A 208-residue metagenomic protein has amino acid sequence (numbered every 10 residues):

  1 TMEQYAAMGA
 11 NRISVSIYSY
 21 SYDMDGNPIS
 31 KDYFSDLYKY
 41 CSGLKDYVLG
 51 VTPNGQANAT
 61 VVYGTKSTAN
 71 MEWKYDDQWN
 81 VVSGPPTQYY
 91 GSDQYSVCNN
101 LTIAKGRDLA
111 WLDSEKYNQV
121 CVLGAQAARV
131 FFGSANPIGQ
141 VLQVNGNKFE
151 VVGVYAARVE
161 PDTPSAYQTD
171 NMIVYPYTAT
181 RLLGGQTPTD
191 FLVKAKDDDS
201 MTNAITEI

Functional and structural regions predicted by a protein language model:
M2-N80, S92: Membrane-proximal extracellular/periplasmic loop immediately following the first transmembrane helix
N11-I13, L49, T87, Q119 (+1 more regions): A generic secondary-structure signal marking the coil-to-beta-strand transition
D25-I29, Q88, S165, V193-K196: Pocket-edge positions in alpha/beta enzyme catalytic cores
K31-F34, Q78-P85, A166-M172: Glycine-rich, flexible loop segments associated with nucleotide phosphate handling
D76-Q78, G84-Q88, Y95, N99-T102: Long, compositionally biased stretches
Q94-D108, N118-I208: Mid-to-C-terminal secondary-structure elements that act as membrane-proximal/extracytoplasmic interface segments
L112-D113: Soluble mature domains adjacent to a membrane tether on cell-surface and organelle-surface proteins
